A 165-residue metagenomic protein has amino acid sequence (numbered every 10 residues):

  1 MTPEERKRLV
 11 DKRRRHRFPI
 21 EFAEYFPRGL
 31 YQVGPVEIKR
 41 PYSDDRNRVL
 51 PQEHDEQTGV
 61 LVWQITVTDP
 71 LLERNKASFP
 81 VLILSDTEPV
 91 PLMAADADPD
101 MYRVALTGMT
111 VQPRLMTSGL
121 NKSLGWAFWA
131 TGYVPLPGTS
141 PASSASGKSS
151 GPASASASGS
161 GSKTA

Functional and structural regions predicted by a protein language model:
M1-A165: OB-fold and OB-like single-stranded nucleic-acid-recognition modules and their adjacent interaction interfaces
